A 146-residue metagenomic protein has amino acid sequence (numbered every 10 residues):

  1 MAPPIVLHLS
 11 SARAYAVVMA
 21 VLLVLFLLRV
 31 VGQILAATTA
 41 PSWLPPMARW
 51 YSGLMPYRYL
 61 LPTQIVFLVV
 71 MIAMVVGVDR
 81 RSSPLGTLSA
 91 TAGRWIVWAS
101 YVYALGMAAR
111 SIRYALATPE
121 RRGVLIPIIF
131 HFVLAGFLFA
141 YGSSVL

Functional and structural regions predicted by a protein language model:
L9-L23, A90-V97: Alpha-helical transmembrane segments and their helix-start/interface "positive-inside/aromatic belt" motifs in integral
L22-L23, L60-M74, I129-L146: Hydrophobic cores of alpha-helical transmembrane segments in multi-pass inner/ER membrane proteins, independent
L25-R58: Hydrophobic transmembrane helix segments
L35-A36, V69-R81: Membrane-water interface of transmembrane alpha-helices
T38-S42, D79-R80, A108-E120: Juxtamembrane "helix-exit" motif on the non-cytosolic side of transmembrane helices
M47-L54, S89-T91, L116-H131: Non-cytosolic membrane-interface motifs at loop->transmembrane helix junctions
D79-Y103: Cytoplasmic juxtamembrane regions at transmembrane-helix boundaries
R94-A115, I128-L138: Hydrophobic alpha-helical membrane segments
